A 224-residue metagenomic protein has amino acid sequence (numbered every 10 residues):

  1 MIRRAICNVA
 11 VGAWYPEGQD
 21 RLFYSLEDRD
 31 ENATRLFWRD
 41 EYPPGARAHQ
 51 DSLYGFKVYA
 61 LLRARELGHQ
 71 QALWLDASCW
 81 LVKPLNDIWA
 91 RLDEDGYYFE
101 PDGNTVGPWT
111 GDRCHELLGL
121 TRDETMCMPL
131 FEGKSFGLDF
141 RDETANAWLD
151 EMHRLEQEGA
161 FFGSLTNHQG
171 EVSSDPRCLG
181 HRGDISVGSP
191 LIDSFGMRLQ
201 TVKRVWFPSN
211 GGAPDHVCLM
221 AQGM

Functional and structural regions predicted by a protein language model:
M1-Q70, L179-R182, F195-M197, M220-M224: N-terminal anchoring/stem segment of glycosyltransferases
I2, K57, L75, L130-K134: Residues that flank catalytic or metal-binding motifs in active/ligand-binding sites
Q19-F23, T110-D112, I185-G188: Short, highly selective alpha-helical patches that border small-molecule cofactor pockets in redox/cofactor-processing
A33-Y42, F99-N104, G159-N167, R204: A generic structural motif
T34-W38, L73-D76, L81, Y98-E100 (+2 more regions): A structural signal for short, well-ordered beta-strand segments and their strand-loop junctions that often border
K57-D112: GT-A fold catalytic core of metal-dependent nucleotide-sugar glycosyltransferases, centered on the diacidic
Y98-D123, A213-C218: A short, conserved beta-to-alpha structural element at the edge of catalytic cores that scaffolds binding
T125-M224: Catalytic core and acceptor-binding pocket of nucleotide-sugar-dependent glycosyltransferases
